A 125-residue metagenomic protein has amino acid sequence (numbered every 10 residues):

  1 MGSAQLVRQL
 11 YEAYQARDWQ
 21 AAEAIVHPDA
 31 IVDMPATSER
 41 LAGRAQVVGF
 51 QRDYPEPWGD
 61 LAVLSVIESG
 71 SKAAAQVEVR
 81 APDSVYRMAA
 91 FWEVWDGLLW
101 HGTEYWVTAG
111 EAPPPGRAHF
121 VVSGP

Functional and structural regions predicted by a protein language model:
M1-P125: C-terminal and inter-domain tail/linker signature
